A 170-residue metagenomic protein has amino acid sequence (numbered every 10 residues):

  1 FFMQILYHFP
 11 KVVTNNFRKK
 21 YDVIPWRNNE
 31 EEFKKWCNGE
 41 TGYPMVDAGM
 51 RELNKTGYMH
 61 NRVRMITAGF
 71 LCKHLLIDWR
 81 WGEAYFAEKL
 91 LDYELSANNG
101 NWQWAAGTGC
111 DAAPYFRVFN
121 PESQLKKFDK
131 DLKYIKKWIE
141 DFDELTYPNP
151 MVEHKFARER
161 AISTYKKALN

Functional and structural regions predicted by a protein language model:
F1-N170: C-terminal catalytic domain of photolyase/cryptochrome flavoproteins, centering on the FAD-binding pocket
